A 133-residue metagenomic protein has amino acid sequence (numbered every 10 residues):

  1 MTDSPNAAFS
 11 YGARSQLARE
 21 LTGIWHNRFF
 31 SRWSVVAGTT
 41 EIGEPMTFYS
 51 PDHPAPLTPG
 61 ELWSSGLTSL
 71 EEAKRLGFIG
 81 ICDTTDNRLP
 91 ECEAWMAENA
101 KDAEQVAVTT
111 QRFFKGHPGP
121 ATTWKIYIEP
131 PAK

Functional and structural regions predicted by a protein language model:
M1-W33, T39-P56, E61-W63, I81-K101 (+2 more regions): Membrane-proximal, lumen/periplasm-facing interface regions of secretory-pathway glyco- and lipid-modifying enzymes
P45-F48, S69-A73: Short amphipathic alpha-helical patches
E61-E71: Alpha-helical scaffolding within the catalytic cores of extracellular/periplasmic polymer-degrading hydrolases
E71-T85: Short, well-ordered secondary-structure micro-motifs within conserved domains or adaptor modules
R75, A132-K133: Polar low-complexity intrinsically disordered regions
